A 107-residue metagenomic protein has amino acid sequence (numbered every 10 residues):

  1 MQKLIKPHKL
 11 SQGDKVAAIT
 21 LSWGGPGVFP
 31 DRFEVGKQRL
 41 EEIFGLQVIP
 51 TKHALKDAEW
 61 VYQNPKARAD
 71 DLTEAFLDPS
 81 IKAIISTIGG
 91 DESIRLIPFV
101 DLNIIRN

Functional and structural regions predicted by a protein language model:
M1-S80: ATP/NTP phosphate-donor binding region
V61-N107: Active-site histidine-anchored catalytic micro-motif
